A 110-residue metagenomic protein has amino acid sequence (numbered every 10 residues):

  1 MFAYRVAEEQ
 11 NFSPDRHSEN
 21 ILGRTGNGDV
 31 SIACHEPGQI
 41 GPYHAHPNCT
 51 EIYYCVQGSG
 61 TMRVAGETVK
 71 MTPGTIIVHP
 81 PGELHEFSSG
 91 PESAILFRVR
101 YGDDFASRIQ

Functional and structural regions predicted by a protein language model:
M1-S31, P42, R108-Q110: A short, N-terminal "cap"/entry segment at the start of jelly-roll beta-barrel domains of the cupin/DSBH fold
G26, R63-E67, G90: Short strand-coil-strand connectors
S31-P47: Conserved short histidine dyad/triad with adjacent acidic residue
I40-P42, I77, P81-E86: Histidine-centered metal-chelating micro-motifs
N48-T50, C55-G60: Glycine- and acidic-residue-biased ligand/ion/polar-headgroup-sensing regions
S59-T61, T68, L84, S93: Structural motif
G66-P81: Short acidic-glycine-tyrosine-enriched beta hairpin
P81-A106: Ligand-binding loop in jelly-roll beta-barrel domains
